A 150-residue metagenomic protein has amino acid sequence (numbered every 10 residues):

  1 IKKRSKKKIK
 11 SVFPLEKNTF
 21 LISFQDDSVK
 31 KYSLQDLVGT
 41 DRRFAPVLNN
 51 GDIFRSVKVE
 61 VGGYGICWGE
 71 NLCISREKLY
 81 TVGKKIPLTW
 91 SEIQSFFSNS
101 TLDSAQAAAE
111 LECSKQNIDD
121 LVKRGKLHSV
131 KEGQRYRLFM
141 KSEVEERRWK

Functional and structural regions predicted by a protein language model:
I1-K150: Motif-centric detector for short Cys/His coordination patterns
